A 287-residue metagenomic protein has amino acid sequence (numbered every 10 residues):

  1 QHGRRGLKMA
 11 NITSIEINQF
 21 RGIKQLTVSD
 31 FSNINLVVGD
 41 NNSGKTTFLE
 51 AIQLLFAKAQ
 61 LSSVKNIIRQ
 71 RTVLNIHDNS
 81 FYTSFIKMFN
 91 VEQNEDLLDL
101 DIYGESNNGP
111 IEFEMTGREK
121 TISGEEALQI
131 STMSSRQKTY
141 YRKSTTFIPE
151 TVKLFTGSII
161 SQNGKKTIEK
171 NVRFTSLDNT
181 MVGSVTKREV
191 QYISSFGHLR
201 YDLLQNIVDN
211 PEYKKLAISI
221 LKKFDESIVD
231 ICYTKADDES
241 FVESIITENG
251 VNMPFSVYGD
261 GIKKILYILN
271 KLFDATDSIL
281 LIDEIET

Functional and structural regions predicted by a protein language model:
Q1-K8, K58-I279: Phosphate-coordinating catalytic segments in nucleotide- and nucleic-acid-processing enzymes
R5-K58, N66-L74: Pre-Walker A-like glycine/lysine-rich segment at the N-terminus of P-loop NTPase domains
D283-I285: Walker B catalytic acidic pair
